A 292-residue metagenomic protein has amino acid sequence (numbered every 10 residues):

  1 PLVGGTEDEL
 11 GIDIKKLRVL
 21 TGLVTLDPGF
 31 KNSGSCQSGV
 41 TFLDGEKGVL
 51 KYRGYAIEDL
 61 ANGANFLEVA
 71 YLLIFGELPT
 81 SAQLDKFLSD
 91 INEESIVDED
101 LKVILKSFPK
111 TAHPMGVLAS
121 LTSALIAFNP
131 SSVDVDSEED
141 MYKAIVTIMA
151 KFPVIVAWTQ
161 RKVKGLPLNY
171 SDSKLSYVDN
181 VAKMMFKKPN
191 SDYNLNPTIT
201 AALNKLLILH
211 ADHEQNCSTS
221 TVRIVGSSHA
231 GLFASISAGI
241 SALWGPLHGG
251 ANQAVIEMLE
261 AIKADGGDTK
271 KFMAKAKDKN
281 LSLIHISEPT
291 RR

Functional and structural regions predicted by a protein language model:
P1-I284: Hydrophobic alpha-helical bundle cores within soluble ligand-binding/oligomerization subdomains
I284-R292: Residue-level detector of conserved catalytic or cofactor/ligand-binding positions in enzyme active sites
